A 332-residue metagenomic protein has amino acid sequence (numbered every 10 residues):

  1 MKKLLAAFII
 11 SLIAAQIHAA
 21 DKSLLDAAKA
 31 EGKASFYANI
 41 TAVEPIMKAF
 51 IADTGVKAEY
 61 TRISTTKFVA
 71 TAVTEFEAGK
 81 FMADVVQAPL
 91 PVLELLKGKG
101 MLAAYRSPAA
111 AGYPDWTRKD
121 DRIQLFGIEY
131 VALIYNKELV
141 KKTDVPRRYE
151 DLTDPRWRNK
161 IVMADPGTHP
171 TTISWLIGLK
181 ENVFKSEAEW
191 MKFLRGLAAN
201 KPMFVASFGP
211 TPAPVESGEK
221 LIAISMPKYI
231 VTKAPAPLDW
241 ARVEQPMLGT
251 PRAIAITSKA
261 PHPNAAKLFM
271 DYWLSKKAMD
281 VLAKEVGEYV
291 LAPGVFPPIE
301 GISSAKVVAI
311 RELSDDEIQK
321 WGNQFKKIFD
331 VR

Functional and structural regions predicted by a protein language model:
A6-A15: Bacterial N-terminal signal peptides
D21-K57, L133, K284: Short, polar/charged alpha-helical segment
Y37-K48, E59-E219: Extracytoplasmic ligand-binding site segments that recognize negatively charged/polar headgroups
L90-L95, E216-D239: A ligand-binding cleft/hinge motif common to bilobed small-molecule-binding domains
D115, I128-E129, F193-A198, F204-V205 (+1 more regions): Periplasmic-binding protein-like
I134-L139, I177-E181, T250-H262, V281-L282: A bilobed periplasmic-binding-protein/Venus flytrap-type ligand-binding module shared by bacterial periplasmic
N159-G167, W273-V295: Periplasmic-binding protein-like
A278, P297-R332: Extracellular/periplasmic bilobal clamshell ligand-binding domains
